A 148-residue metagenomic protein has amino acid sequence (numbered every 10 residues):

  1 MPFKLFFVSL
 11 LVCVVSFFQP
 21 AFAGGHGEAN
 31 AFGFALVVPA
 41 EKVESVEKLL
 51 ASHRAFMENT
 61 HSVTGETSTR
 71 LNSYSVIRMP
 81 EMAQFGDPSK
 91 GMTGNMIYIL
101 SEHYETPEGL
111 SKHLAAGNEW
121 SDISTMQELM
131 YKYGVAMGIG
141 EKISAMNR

Functional and structural regions predicted by a protein language model:
M1-F7: Bacterial N-terminal signal peptides that target proteins for export
V8-F17: Bacterial N-terminal signal peptides
A21-G25: Boundary at the C-terminal end of the N-terminal hydrophobic targeting segment
A29-P39, I99-S101: Active-site-flanking beta-strand signature of metal-NTP-handling nucleotidyl enzymes and homologous cyclase-like
L36-E44, N59-G65: Short acidic-aromatic low-complexity motifs
E41-K48, L110-K112: Short, conserved charged micro-motifs
N59-L71, F85-I97, S101-N147: An amphipathic, aromatic/His-enriched active-site/gating alpha helix that lines ligand/cofactor pockets
R70-M82: Acidic helix-start/capping segments at beta-turn-to-alpha-helix junctions
